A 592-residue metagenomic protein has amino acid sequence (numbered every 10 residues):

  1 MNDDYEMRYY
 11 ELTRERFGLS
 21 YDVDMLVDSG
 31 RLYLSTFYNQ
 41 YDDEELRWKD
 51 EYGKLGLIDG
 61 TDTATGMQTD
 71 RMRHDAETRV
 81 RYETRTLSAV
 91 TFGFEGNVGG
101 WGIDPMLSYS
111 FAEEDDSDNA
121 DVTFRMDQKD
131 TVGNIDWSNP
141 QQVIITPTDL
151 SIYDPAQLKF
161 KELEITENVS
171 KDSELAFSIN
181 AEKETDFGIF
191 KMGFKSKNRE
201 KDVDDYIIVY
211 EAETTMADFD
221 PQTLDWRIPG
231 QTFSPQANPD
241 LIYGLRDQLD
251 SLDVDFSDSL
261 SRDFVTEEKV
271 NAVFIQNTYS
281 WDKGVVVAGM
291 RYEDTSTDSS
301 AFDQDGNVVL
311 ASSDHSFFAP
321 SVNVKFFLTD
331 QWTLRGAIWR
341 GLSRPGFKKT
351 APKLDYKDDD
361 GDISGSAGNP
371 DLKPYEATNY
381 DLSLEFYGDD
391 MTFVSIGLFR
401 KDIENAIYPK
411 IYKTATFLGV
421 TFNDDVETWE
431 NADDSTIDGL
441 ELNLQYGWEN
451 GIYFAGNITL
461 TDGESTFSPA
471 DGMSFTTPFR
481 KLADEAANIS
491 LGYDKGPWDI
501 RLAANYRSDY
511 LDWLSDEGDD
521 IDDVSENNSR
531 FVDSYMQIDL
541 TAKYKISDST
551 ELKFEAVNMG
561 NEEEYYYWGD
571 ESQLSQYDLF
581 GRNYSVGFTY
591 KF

Functional and structural regions predicted by a protein language model:
M1-K54, D75, E83-G93, G99 (+1 more regions): Transmembrane beta-barrel wall of Gram-negative outer-membrane proteins
D4-E6, N39-E45, K159-E164, N168 (+3 more regions): Signature of Gram-negative outer-membrane beta-barrel scaffolds
E15-Y21, T86-F92, S173-I179, K269-I275 (+9 more regions): Hydrophobic, lipid-facing positions within transmembrane beta-strands of outer-membrane proteins
V27, Y38-D42, T86, V98 (+16 more regions): Transmembrane beta-strands of outer-membrane beta-barrel pores
S29-L32, G100-I103, F187-F190, K283-V286 (+6 more regions): Repeated loop/turn-to-beta-strand initiation elements of outer-membrane beta-barrel proteins
M72-L87, R262-K269, L342-S395, R400-I403 (+4 more regions): Outer-membrane beta-barrel signature, preferentially recognizing the C-terminal barrel domain of Gram-negative
R400-D402, T414, G419-E517, E555 (+1 more regions): Gram-negative outer-membrane beta-barrel transporters
Y506-D522, K543-F592: C-terminal beta-signal and adjacent terminal beta-strands/loops of Gram-negative outer-membrane beta-barrel proteins
